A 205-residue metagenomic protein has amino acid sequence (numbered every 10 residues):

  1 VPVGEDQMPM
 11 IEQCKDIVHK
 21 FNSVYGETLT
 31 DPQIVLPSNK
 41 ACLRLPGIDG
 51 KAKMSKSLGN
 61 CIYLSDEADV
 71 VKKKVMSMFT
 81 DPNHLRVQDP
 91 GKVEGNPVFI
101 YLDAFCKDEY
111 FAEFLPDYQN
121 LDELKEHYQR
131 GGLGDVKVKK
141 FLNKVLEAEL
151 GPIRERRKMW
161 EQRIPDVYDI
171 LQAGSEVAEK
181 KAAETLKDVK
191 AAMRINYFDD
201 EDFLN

Functional and structural regions predicted by a protein language model:
V1-E5: N-terminal catalytic cores of NTP/NDP-binding nucleotidyl/phosphoryl-transfer enzymes
P9: Catalytic core of tubulin tyrosine ligase-like
E12: P-loop/Walker A phosphate-binding loop and immediately adjacent motor/lid segment at beta-alpha junctions
K15-N205: Conserved nucleotide- and phosphate/pyrophosphate-binding catalytic cores in adenylate/nucleotidyl-handling enzymes
